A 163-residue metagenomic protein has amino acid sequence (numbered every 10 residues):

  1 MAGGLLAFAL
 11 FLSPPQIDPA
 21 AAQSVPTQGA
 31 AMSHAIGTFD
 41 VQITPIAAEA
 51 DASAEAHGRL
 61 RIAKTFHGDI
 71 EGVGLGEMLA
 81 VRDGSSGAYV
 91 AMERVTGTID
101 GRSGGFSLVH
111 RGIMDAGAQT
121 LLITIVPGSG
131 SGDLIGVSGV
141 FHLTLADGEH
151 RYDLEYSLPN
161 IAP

Functional and structural regions predicted by a protein language model:
A2-Q16: Bacterial N-terminal signal peptides
D18-A21: Sec/Tat signal peptide C-region and signal peptidase I cleavage site
Q23-P163: Beta-strand-enriched cores of mature, soluble protein domains
